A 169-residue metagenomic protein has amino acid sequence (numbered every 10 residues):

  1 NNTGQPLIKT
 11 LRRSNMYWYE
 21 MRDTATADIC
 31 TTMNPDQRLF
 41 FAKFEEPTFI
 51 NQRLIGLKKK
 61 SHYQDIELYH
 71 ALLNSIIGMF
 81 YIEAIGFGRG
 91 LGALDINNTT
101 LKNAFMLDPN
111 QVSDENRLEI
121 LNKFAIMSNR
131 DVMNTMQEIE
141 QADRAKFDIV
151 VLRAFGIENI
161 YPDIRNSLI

Functional and structural regions predicted by a protein language model:
N1-N122: Polybasic, glycine- and aromatic-enriched phosphate-binding surface used to engage nucleic acids
N110-I169: Non-catalytic DNA-recognition/assembly elements of restriction-modification systems
